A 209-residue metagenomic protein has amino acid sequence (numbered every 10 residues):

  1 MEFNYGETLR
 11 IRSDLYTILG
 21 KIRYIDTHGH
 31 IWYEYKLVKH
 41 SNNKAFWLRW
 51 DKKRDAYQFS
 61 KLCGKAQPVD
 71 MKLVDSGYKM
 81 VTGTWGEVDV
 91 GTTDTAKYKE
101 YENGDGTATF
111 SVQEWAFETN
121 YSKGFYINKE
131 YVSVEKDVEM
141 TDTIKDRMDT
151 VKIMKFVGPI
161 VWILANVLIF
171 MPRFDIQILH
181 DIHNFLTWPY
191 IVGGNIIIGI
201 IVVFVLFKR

Functional and structural regions predicted by a protein language model:
M1-L15, K21-E34, V38-R209: Mixed-charge, low-complexity intrinsically disordered regions
